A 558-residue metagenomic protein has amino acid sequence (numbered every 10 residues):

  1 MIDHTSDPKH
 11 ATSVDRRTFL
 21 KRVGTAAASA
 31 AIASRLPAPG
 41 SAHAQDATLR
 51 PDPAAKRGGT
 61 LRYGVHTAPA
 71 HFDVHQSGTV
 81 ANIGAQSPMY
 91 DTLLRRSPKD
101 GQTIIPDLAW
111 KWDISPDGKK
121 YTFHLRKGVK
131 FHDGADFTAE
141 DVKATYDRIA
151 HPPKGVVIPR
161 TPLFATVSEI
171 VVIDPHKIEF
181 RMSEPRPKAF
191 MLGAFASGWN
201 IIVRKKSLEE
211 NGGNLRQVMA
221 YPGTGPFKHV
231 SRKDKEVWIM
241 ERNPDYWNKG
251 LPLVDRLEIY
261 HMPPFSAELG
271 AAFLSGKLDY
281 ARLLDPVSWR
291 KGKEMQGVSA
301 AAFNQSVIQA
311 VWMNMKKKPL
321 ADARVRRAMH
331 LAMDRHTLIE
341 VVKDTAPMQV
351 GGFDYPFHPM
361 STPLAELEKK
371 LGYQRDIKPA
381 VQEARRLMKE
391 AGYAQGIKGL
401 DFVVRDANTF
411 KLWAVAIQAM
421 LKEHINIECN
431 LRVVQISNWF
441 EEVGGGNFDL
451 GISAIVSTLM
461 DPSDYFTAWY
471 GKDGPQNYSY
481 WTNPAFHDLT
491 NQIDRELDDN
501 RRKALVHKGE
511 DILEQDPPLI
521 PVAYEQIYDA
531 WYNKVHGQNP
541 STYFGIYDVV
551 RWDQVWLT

Functional and structural regions predicted by a protein language model:
M1-T18, A27, A33-S34, G40-A42: N-terminal secretory signal peptides
R22-A38, A81-G84, K233, V237 (+5 more regions): Detector for C-terminal structural segments
R62, T138-D147, P175-R181, G225-P226 (+9 more regions): Alpha-helical secondary-structure segments
G64-D117, D147, A220-P226: N-terminal lobe/hinge region of extracytoplasmic solute-binding protein
L94-K99, F195-P252, R256, A267 (+3 more regions): Gly/Pro-rich hinge or "lid" segments in bacterial periplasmic/extracellular proteins
W110-G155, I173, E179, L269-S275 (+1 more regions): Aromatic- and charge-enriched surface segment that lines or borders ligand/interaction sites
H124, P159-L208: Surface-exposed binding/hinge segments that line and control ligand-binding clefts or catalytic entry sites
D245-K291, N430: Ligand-site clamp/hinge motif
